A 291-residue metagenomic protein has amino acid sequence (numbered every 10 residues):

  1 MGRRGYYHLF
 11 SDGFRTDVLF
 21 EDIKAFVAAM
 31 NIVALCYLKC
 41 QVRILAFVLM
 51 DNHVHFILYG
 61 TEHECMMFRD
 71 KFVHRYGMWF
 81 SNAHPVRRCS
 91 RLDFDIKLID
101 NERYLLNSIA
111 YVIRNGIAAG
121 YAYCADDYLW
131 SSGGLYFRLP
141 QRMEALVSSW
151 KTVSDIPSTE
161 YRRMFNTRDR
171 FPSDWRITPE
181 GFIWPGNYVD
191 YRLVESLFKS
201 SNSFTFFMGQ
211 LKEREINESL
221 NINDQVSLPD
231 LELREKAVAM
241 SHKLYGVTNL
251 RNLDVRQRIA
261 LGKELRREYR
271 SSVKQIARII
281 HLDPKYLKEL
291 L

Functional and structural regions predicted by a protein language model:
M1-A46, T61-L291: Short Pro-Cys-Gly-centered "Cys-loop" motif that presents a nucleophilic cysteine in a tight turn
N52-G60: Short beta-strand->loop micro-motif that forms the acidic, two-metal-ion catalytic signature in nucleotide-processing
